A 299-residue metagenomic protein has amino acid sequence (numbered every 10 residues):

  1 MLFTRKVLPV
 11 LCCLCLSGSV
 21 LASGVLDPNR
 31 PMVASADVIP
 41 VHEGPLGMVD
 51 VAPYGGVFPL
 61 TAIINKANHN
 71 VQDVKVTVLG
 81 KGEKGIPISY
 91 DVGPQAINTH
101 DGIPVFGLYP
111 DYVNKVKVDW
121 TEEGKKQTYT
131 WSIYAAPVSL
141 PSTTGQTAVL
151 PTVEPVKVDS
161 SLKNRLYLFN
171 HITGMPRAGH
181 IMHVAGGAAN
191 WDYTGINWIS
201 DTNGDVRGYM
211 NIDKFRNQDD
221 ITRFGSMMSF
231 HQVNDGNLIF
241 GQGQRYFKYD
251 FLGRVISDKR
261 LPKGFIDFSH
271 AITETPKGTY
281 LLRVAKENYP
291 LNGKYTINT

Functional and structural regions predicted by a protein language model:
T4-G24: Sec-dependent N-terminal signal peptides of Gram-positive bacterial secreted proteins and lipoproteins
P28-G82, P94, N98-G102, F106-T299: Histidine-/acidic-rich catalytic cores in large beta-rich domains
K84-I86: Short aromatic-acidic-glycine turn motif
Y90-D91: Extended amphipathic alpha-helical scaffold segments
